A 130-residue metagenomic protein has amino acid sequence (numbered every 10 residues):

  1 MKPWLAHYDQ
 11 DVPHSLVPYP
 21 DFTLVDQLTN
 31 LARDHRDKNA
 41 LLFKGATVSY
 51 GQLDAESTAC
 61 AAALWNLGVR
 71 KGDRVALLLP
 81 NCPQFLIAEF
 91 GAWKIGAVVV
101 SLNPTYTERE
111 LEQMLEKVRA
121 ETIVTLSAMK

Functional and structural regions predicted by a protein language model:
M1-D21: Flexible, non-catalytic linker and terminal segments flanking ANL/adenylate-forming cores
M1-K2, A32-K38: A short, compositionally biased
P13, A40, A46, A97 (+1 more regions): A broad detector of the eukaryotic-type serine/threonine protein kinase catalytic domain
P18-P20, T29, D37-C82, L86-F90 (+2 more regions): Conserved AMP-binding/adenylate-forming core of the ANL superfamily
Y19-F22, V100-L102: Short, solvent-exposed secondary-structure boundary motifs
N66-L67, K94-K130: Structural core segment of the AMP-binding/adenylate-forming
